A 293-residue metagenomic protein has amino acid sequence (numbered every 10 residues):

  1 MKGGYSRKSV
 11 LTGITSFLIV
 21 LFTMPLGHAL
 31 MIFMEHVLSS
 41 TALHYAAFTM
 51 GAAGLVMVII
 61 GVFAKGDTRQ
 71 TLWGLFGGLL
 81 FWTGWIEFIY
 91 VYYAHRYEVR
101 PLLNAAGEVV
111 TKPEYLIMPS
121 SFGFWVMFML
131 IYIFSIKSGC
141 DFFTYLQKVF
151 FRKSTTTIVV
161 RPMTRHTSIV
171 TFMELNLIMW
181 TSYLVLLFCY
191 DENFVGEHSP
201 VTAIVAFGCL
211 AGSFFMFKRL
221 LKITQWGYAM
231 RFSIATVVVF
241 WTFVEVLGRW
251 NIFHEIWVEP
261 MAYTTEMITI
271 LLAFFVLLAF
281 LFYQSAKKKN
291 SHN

Functional and structural regions predicted by a protein language model:
M1-T41, S291-N293: N-terminal signal-anchor module of multipass membrane proteins
M24-H28, T49-F63: Central hydrophobic cores of alpha-helical transmembrane segments in multi-pass inner-membrane proteins across all
L30-A42, G61-D67, E192-N193: Short, hydrophobic transmembrane alpha-helix segments
L38-G54, E197-V205: Loop-to-helix transition at the N-terminal end of transmembrane alpha-helices
A64-R161: Membrane-interface helix-loop-helix junctions at boundaries between adjacent transmembrane segments
K112-I117, L130-A229: Long, contiguous internal "core" modules enriched in hydrophobic/ aromatic residues
V238-W257: Hydrophobic alpha-helical transmembrane segments in multi-pass integral membrane proteins
E259-L277: Small-residue-rich transmembrane alpha-helices that serve as helix-helix interface/gating elements in multipass
